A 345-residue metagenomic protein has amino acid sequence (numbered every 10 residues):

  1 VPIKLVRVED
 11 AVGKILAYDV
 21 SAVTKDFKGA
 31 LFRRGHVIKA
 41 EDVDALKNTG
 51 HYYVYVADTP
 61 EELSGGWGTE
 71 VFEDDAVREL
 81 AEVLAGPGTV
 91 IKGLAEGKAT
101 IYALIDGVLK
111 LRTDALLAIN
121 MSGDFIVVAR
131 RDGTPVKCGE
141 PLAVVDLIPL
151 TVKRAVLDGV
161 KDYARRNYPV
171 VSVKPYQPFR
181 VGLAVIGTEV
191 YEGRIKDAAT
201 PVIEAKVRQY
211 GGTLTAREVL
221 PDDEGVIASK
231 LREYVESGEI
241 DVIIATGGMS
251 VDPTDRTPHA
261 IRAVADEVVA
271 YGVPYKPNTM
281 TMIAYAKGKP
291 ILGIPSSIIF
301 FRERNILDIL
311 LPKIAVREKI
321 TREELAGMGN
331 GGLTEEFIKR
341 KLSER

Functional and structural regions predicted by a protein language model:
V1-E96: Short, low-complexity N-terminal leaders and the immediately following helix N-cap/first helix
V8-G13, T24, K47, I91-L94 (+5 more regions): Solvent-exposed alpha-helices and their adjacent loops that cap or buttress functional pockets in soluble metabolic
L31, V37, A129-P135, P274: Residue-level "contact hotspot" at macromolecular interaction interfaces
N48-Y52, E82-T89, C138-P141, L147 (+5 more regions): Generic secondary-structure signature for well-ordered alpha-helical cores
V56-A57, T89-L94, V152-R154, T213-R217 (+1 more regions): Flexible, glycine/charged-enriched surface loops at secondary-structure junctions
D58-Y176: Extended, charged alpha/beta regions that create polyanion-binding interfaces
N167-D222, V226: Glycine-rich phosphate/diphosphate-binding loop of Rossmann-like nucleotide-binding domains
T188, T215-L342: Short glycine/threonine-rich loop/turn motifs
